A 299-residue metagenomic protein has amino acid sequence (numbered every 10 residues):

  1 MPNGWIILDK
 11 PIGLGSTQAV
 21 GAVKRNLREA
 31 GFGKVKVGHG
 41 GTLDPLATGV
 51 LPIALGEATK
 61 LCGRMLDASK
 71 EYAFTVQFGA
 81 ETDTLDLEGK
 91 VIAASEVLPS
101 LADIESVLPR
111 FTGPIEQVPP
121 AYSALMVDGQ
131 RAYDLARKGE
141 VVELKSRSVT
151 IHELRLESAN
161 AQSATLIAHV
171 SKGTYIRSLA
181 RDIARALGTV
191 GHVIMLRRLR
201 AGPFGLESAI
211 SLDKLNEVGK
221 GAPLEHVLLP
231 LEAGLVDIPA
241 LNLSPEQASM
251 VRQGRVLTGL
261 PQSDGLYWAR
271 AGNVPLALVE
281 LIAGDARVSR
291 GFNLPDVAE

Functional and structural regions predicted by a protein language model:
M1-F32, K36-L46, A186-E299: Accessory RNA 3′-end/elbow-binding domains used by RNA modification enzymes
M1-K172, I176-I210: Catalytic cores of RNA-modifying enzymes
